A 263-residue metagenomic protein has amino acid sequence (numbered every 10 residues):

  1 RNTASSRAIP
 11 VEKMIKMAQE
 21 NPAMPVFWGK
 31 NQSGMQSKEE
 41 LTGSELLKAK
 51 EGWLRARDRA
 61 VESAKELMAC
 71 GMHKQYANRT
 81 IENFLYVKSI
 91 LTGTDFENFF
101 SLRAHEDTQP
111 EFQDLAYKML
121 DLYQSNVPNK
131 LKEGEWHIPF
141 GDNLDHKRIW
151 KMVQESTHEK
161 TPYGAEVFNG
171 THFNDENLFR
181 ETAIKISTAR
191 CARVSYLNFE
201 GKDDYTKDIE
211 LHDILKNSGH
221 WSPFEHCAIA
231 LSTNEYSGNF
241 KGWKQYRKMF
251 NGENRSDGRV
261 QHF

Functional and structural regions predicted by a protein language model:
R1-F263: A conserved ligand/cofactor-binding region detector
